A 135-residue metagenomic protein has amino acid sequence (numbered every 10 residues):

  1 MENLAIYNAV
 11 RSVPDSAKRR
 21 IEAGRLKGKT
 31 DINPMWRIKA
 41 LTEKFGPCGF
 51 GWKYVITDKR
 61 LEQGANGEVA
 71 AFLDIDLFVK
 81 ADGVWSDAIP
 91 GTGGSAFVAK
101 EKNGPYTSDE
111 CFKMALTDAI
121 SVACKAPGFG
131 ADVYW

Functional and structural regions predicted by a protein language model:
M1-I38: N-terminal, Lys/Arg- and Ser/Thr-rich interaction peptides
I32, R37-W135: Positively charged, aromatic-enriched nucleic acid-contacting surfaces
